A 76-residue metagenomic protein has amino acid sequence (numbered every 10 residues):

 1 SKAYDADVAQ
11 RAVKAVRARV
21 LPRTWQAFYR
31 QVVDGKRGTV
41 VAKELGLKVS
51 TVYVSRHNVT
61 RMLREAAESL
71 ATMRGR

Functional and structural regions predicted by a protein language model:
S1-A18: Acidic, proline/glycine-rich intrinsically disordered inter-domain spacer in sigma factors
K2, Q26, Y53: Short-chain dehydrogenase/reductase
A6, L21-W25, R56: Short, leucine-enriched amphipathic alpha-helices that occur as contiguous helical runs
Q10, Y29, R61: A cross-family signal for key residues in well-ordered alpha-helices that form functional helical elements
A15-V40: Short amphipathic alpha helix immediately N-terminal
R17-V20, L45, A71: A broad structural signal for alpha-helix termini and local helix breaks/kinks
G38-S69: DNA-recognition helix of helix-turn-helix
E68-R76: Short, basic, alpha-helical segments at the C-terminal edge of helix-turn-helix-like DNA-binding modules
